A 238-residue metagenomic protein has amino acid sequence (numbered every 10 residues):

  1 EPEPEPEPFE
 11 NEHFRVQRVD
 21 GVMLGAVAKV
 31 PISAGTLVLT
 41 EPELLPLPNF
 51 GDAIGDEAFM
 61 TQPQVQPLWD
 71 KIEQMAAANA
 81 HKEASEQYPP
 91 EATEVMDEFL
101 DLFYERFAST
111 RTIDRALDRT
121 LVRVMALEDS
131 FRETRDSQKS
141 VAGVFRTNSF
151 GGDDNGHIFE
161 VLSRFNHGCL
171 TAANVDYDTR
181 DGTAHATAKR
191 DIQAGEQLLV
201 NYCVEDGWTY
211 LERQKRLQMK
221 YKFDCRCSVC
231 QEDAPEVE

Functional and structural regions predicted by a protein language model:
E1-E238: Conserved catalytic SET/PR domain of SAM-dependent protein methyltransferases, capturing the structural core that binds
